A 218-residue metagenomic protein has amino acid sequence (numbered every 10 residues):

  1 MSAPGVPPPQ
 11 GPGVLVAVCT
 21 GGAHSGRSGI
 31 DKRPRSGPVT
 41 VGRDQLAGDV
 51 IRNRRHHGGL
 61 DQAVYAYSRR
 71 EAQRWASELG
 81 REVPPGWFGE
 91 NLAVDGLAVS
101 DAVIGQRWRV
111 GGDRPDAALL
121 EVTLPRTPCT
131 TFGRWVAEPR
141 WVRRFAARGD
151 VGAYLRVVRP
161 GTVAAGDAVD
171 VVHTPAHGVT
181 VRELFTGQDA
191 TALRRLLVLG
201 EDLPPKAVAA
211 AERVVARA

Functional and structural regions predicted by a protein language model:
M1-R134, R140, H173-A218: Electropositive, beta-rich accessory/interaction domains or terminal extensions that provide binding surfaces
V94-G96, G152-R159: Short alpha-helix capping/helix-loop boundary micro-motifs
G105, P160, A164-G166: Loop/turn positions that initiate beta-strands
P139-R156: A mid-sequence, solvent-exposed acidic-amphipathic segment
V151-G152, G166, V181: Hydrophobic, well-ordered secondary-structure segments
V158-G161, A176: Short amphipathic alpha-helical interaction segments
A165-T174: Basic (Lys/Arg-enriched) interaction patch that binds polyanionic ligands
